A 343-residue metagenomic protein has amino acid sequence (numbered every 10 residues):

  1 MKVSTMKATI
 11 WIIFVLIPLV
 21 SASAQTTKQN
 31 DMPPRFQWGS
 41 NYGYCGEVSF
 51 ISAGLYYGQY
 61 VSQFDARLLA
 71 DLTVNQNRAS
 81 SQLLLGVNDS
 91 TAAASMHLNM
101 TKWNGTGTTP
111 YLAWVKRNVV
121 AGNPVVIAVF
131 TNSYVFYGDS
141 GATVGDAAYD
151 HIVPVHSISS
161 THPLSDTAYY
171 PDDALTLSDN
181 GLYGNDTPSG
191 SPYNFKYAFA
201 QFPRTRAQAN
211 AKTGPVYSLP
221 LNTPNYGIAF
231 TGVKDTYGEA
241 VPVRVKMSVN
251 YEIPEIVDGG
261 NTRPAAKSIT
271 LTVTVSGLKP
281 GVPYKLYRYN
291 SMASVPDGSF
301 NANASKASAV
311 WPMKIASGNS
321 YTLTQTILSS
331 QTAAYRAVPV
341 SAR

Functional and structural regions predicted by a protein language model:
T9-L19: Bacterial N-terminal signal peptides
Q25-A121, G190-V241: Cysteine-nucleophile protease catalytic domains, especially the papain-like/related folds used in DUB/UBL proteases
T108-S178: Active-site-adjacent substructure of cysteine-protease-like catalytic cores
D146-A147, I158-A266: Noncatalytic regulatory segments and standalone regulatory/sensor domains
K234, A316-R343: C-terminal beta-strand-rich structural cap/linker in extracellular carbohydrate-active enzymes
K267-V273: Structural beta-strand segments of beta-rich domains
L278-P280: Short glycine/proline-centered coil/turn motifs in the loop regions of extracellular beta-sandwich domains
P283-Y287: Beta-strand signatures of extracellular beta-sandwich domains
